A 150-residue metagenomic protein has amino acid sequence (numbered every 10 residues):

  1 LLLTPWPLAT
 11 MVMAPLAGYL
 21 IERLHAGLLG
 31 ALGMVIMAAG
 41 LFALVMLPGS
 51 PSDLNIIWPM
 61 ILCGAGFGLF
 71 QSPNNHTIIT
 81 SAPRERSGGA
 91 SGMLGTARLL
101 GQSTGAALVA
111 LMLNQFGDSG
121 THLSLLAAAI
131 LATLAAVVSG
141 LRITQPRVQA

Functional and structural regions predicted by a protein language model:
L1-Q149: 12-transmembrane solute porter fold
